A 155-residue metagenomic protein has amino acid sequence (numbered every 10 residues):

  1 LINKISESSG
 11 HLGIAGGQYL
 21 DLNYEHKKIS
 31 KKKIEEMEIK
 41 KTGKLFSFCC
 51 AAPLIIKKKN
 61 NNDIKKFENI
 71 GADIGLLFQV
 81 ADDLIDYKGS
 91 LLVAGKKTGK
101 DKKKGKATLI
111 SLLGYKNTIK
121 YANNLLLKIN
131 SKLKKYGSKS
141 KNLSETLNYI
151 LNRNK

Functional and structural regions predicted by a protein language model:
L1-K155: All-alpha prenyltransferase/terpene-synthase fold signal
